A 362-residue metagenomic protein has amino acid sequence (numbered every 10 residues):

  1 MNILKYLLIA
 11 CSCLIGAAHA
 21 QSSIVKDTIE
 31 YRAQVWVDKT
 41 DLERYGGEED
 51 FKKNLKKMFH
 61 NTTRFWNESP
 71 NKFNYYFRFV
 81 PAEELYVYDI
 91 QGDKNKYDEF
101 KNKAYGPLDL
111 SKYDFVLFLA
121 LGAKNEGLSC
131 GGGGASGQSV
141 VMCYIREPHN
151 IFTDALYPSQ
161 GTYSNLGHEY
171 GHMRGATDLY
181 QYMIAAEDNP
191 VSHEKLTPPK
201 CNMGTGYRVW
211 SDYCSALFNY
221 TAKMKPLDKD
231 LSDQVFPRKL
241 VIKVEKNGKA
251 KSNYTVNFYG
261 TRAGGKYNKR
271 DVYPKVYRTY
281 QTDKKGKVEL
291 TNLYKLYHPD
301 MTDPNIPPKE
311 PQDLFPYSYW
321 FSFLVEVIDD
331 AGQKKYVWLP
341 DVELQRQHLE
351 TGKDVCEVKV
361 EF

Functional and structural regions predicted by a protein language model:
N2-I9: Sec-dependent signal peptide recognition, specifically the positively charged N-region followed immediately by
C11-A20: Hydrophobic h-region of N-terminal signal peptides that target proteins for export in Gram-negative bacteria
Q21-T162, R262-E350, V355-E361: Propeptide-to-catalytic entry region of secreted or membrane-anchored zinc metalloproteases
F51-M58, T162-Y170, C214, Y220-D228: Stable alpha-helical elements in mature extracytoplasmic
M142-L217: The catalytic-center signature of Zn2+-dependent metalloproteases
R238-K246: A short, amphipathic beta-strand motif
N247-N253: A short beta-turn/strand-edge loop motif at beta-sheet boundaries
Y254-A263: Hydrophobic beta-strand segments
